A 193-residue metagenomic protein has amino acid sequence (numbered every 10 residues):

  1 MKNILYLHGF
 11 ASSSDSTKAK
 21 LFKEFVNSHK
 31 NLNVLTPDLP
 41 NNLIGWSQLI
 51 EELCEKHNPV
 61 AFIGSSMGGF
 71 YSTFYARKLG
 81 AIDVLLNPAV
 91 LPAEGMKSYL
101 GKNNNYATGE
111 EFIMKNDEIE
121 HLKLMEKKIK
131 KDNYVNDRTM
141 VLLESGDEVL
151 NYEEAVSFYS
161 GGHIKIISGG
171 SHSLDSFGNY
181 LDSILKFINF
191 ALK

Functional and structural regions predicted by a protein language model:
K2-H57: Active-site catalytic motif of lipid deacylating hydrolases and related acyltransferases
H8-S12, S66, S145: Active-site glycine-rich loops that stabilize anionic/oxyanionic intermediates across multiple enzyme folds
K20, E24, T73, E153-V156: Active-site phosphate/pyrophosphate- and oxyanion-stabilizing loops and adjacent acidic/basic residues in soluble
N58-A61, R138-M140: Short active-site oxyanion
I63-S72: Gly/Ala-rich beta-loop-alpha elbow adjacent to hydrolase catalytic centers
Y75-L79: Aromatic pocket-lining residues of Rossmann-like dinucleotide-binding sites
I82-K193: The alpha/beta-hydrolase serine catalytic core
